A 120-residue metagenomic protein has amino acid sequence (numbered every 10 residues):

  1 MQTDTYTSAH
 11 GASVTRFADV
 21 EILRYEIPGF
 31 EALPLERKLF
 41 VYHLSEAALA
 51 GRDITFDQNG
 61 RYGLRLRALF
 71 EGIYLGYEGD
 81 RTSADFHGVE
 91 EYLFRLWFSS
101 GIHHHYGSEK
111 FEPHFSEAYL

Functional and structural regions predicted by a protein language model:
Q2-L120: N-terminal helix-rich structural modules
